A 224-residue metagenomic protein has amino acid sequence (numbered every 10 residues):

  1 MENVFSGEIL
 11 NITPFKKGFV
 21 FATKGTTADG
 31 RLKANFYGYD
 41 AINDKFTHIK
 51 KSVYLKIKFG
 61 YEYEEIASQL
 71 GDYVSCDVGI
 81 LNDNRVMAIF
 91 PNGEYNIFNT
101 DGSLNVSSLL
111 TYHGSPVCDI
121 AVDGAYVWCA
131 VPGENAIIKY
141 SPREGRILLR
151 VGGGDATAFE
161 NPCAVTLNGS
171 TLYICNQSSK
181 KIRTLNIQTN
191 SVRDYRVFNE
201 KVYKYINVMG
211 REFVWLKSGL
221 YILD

Functional and structural regions predicted by a protein language model:
M1-V4, K45-L70, S103-Y112, R146-A156 (+1 more regions): A short beta-strand motif characteristic of beta-propeller blades
F5-P14, K58-I80, Y112-D123, D155-N168 (+1 more regions): Beta-rich, blade/repeat-based domains predominating in secreted/periplasmic proteins but also intracellular
G18, R85, Y126, T171 (+2 more regions): Conserved core beta-strand positions within WD40 beta-propeller blades
F21-R31, G71, I80-L81, A88-N92 (+3 more regions): Conserved beta-strand positions in repeat-built beta-propeller and related beta-rich domains
A28-G38, E94-I97, N135-I138, K180-T184 (+1 more regions): Structural motif
Y37, V53, Q69-L70, C76-G79 (+1 more regions): Solenoidal tandem-repeat scaffolds enriched in leucines and small polar residues
D40-D44, N99-S103, S141-G145, N186-N190: Short loop/turn segments that connect beta-strands within beta-propeller blades
Q177-Q188, Y205-D224: Blade-level signature of beta-propeller repeat domains, shared across WD40, Kelch, NHL, RCC1 and BNR/Asp-box propellers
